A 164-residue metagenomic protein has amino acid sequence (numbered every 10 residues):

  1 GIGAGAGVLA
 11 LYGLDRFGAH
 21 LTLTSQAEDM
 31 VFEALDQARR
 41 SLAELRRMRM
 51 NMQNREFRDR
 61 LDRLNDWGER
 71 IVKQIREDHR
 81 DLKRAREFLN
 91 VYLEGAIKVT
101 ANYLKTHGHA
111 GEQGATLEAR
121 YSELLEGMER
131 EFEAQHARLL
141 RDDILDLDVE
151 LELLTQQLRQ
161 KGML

Functional and structural regions predicted by a protein language model:
A4-D78: Membrane-proximal, non-transmembrane interface segments of integral membrane proteins
D59-V72, R84-L164: Soluble C-terminal extramembrane regulatory/interaction domains of multi-pass membrane proteins
